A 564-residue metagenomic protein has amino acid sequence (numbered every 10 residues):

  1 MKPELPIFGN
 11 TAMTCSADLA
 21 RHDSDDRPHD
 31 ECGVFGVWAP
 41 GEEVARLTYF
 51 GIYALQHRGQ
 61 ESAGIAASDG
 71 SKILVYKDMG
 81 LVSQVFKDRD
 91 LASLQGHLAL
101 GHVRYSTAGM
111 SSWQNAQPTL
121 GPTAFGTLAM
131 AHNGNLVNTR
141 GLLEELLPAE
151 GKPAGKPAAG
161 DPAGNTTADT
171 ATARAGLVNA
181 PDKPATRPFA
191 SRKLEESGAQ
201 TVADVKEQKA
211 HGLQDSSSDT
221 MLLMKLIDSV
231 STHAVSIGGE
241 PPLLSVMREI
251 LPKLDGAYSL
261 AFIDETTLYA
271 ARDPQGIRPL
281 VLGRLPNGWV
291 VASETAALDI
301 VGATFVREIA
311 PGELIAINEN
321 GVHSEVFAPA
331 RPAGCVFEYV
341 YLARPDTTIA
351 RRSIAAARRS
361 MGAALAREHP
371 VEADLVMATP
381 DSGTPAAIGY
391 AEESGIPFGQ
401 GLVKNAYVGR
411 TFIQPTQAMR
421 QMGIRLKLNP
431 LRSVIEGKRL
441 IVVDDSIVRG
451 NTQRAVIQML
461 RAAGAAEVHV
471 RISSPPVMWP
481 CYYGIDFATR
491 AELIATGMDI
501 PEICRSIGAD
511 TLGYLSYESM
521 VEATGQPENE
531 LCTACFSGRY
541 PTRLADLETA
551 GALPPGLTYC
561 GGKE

Functional and structural regions predicted by a protein language model:
K2-P311, A316-A373, T379, E467: Conserved short alpha-helical segments that host acidic/polar catalytic motifs at enzyme active sites
V44, T107-A108, N138, Y269 (+8 more regions): Flexible loop/turn segments at secondary-structure boundaries
S216, T220-M224, F398-G409, S506-T524: A conserved beta-strand->alpha-helix junction
H233, E368-D374, E392-G399, V434-E436 (+1 more regions): Secondary-structure transition/capping motifs at alpha-helix termini and the adjoining loop/turn into the next element
L251, T266-T267, G302-E308, A328 (+1 more regions): PRPP-dependent phosphoribosyltransferase catalytic core
A297, P430-S433, K438-Q458, T496-A509: Phosphate/diphosphate-binding loops
V376, G383-Y390, S394, F398 (+1 more regions): Extended, hydrophobic alpha-helical segments in both membrane/secreted and soluble proteins
G395-I441, N451, M478-A488: Short, glycine/charge-rich flexible loops or terminal/linker lids adjacent to PRPP-binding catalytic cores
